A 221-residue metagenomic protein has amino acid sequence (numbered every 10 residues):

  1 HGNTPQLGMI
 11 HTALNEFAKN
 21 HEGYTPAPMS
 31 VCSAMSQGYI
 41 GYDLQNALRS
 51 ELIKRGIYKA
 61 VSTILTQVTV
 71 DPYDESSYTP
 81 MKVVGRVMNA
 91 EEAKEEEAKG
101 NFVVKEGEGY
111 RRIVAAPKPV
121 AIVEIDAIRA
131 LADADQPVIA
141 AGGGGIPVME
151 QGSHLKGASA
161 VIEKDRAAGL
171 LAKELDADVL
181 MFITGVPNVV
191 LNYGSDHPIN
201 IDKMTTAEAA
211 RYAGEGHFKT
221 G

Functional and structural regions predicted by a protein language model:
H1-M9, A60-L65, V138-A141, L180-V186: Short beta-strand segments at enzyme active-site cores
M9-N20, G194-S195: Glycine-rich loop at the start of a catalytic domain that most often binds anionic cofactors/ligands
I10, D74-S76, E150-G152, L191-G194: Short, well-ordered secondary-structure micro-motifs
E16-V138: Ligand-binding beta-strand-loop-alpha-helix segment within the catalytic cores of soluble metabolic enzymes
P28-N46, E51-I57, A115-A132, V138-D176 (+1 more regions): Polyanion-binding loop/helix "lid" in catalytic or ligand-binding cores
G145, M149, L175-Y193: Glycine-rich phosphate/pyrophosphate-binding loops and their adjacent beta-strand/loop elements at enzyme active sites
